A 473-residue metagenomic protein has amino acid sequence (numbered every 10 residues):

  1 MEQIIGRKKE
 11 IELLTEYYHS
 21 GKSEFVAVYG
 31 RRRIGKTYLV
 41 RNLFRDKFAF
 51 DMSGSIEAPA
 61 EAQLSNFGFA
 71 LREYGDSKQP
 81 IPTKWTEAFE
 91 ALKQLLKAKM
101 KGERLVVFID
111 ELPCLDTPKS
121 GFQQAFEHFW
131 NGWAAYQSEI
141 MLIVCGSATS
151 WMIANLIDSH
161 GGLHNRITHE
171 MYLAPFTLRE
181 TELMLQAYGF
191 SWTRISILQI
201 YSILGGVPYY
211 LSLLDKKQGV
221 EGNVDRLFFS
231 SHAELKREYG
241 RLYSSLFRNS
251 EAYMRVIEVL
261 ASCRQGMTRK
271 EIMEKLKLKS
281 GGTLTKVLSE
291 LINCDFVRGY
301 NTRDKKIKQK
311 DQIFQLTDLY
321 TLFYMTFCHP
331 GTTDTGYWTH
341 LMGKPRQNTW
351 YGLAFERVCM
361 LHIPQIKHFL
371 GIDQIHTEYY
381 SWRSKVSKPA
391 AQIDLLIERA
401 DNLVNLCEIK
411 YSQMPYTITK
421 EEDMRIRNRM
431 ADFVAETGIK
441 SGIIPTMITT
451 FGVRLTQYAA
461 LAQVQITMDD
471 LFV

Functional and structural regions predicted by a protein language model:
M1-L341, P345, P445: Phosphate-binding site recognition
Q3, D311-V473: A cross-kingdom feature that marks ATP-driven nucleic-acid transaction machinery
